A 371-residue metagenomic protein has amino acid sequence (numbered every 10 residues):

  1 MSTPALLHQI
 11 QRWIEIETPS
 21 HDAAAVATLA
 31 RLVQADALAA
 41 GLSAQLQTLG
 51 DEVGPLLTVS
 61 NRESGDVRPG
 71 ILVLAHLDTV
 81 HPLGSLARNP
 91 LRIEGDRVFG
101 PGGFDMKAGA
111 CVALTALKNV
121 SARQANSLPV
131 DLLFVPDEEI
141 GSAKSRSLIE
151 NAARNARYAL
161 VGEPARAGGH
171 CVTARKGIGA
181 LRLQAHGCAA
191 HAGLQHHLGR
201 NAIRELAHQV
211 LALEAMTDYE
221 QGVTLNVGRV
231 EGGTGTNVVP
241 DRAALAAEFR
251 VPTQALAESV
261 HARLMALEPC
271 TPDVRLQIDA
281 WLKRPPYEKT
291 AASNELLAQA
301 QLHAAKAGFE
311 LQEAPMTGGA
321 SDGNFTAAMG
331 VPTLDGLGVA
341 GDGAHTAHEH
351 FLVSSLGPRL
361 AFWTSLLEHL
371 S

Functional and structural regions predicted by a protein language model:
M1, T18, T48-G50, P164-A165 (+2 more regions): Metal-dependent amide/peptide-bond hydrolase catalytic core, centered on the "pita-bread" metallohydrolase fold
M1-P101: Acidic/His- and Gly-rich active-site-bordering loop/insert found across diverse amide/peptide-bond hydrolases
R68-F134, I140, A347, L352-P358: Active-site metal-coordination/substrate-binding segment of hydrolases, especially metallo-dependent peptidases
G70-L72, V98, D105, R157-V161 (+2 more regions): Short glycine-aspartate micro-motif
L74-A75, L133-V135, A159-E163, Q184-H186 (+1 more regions): Short beta-strand segments
M106-K176, D218, S371: Acidic/histidine-rich catalytic neighborhood of metal-dependent amide-processing enzymes
